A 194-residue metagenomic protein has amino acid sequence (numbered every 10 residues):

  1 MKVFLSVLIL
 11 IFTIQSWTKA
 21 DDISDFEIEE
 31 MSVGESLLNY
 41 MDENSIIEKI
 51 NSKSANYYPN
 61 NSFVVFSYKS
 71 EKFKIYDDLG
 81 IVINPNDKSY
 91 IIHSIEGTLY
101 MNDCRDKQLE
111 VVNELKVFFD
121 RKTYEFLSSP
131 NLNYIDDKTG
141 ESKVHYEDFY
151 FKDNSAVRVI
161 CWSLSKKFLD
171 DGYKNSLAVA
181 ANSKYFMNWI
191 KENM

Functional and structural regions predicted by a protein language model:
F4-W17: Sec-dependent N-terminal signal peptides
A20-F63, S89-M194: Non-cytosolic coordination micro-motifs
V65-I91: Compositionally biased P/S/T/G-rich terminal and signal peptide-adjacent segments that lie outside catalytic cores
